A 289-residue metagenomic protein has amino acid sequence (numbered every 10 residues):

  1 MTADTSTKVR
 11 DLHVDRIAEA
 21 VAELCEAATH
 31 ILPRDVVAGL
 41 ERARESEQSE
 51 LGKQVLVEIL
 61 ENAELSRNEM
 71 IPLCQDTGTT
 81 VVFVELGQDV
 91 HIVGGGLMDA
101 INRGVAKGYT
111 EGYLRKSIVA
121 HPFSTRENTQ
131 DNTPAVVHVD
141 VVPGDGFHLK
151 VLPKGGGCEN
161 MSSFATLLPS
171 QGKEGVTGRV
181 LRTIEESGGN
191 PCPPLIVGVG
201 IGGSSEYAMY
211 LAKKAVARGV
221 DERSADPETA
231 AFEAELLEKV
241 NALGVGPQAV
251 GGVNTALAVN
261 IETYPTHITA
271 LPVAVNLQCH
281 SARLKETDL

Functional and structural regions predicted by a protein language model:
M1-L289: Non-transmembrane, aqueous-exposed alpha-helical and coiled segments at domain scale
